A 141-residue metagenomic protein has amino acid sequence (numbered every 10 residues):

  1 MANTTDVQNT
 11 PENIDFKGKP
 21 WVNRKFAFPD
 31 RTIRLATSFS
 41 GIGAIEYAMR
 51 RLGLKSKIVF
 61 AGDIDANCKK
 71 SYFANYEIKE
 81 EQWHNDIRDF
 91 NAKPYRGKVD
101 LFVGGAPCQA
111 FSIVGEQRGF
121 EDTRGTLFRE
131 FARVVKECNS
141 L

Functional and structural regions predicted by a protein language model:
M1-L141: Conserved active-site and SAM-binding loop architecture of S-adenosyl-L-methionine-dependent nucleic-acid
